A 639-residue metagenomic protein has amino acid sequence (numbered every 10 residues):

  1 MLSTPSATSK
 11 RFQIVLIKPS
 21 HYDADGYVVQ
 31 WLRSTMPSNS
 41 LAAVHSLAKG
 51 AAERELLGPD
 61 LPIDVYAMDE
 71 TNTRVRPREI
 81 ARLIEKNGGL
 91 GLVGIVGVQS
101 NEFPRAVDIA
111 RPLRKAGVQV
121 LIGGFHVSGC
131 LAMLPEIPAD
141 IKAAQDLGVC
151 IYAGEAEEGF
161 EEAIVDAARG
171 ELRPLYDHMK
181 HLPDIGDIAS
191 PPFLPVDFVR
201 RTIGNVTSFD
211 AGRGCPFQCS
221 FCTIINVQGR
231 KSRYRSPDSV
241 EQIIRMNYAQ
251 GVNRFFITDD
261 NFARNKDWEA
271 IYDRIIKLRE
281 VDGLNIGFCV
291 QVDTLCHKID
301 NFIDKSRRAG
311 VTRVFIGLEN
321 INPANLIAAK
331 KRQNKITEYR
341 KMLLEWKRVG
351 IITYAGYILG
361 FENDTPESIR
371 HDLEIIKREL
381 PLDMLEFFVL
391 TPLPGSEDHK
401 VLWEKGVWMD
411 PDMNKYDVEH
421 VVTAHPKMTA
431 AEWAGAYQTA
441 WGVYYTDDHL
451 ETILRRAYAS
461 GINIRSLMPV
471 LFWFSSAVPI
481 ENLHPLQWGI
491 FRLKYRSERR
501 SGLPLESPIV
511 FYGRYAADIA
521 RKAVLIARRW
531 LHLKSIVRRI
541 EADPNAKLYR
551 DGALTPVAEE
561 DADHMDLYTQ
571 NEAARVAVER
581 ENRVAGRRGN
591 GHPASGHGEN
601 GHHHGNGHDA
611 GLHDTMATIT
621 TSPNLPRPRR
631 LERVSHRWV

Functional and structural regions predicted by a protein language model:
L2-L16, E85-L90, P112, D197 (+1 more regions): Radical SAM enzyme core and accessory elements
L2-Q250: Acidic, low-complexity intrinsically disordered segments
L16, I95, I122, I257-D259 (+2 more regions): Conserved beta-strand positions
D23-A24, V127-M133, G159-F160, F217 (+5 more regions): Flexible glycine/acidic-rich beta-alpha junction loops that bind and position SAM and/or redox cofactors in anaerobic
A43, D108, G159-D166, S239 (+8 more regions): Alpha-helical elements of Rossmann-like donor-binding domains used by nucleotide-donor carbohydrate transfer enzymes
E55-G58, L113-V118, L278-N285, V349 (+1 more regions): Short helix-capping segments at alpha-helix termini
P135-E161, K305-R313, H371-F387: Structural recognition of alpha->loop->beta junctions
A189-Y354, L359-F361, P366-E374: Radical SAM [4Fe-4S] cluster-binding motif and immediate context
